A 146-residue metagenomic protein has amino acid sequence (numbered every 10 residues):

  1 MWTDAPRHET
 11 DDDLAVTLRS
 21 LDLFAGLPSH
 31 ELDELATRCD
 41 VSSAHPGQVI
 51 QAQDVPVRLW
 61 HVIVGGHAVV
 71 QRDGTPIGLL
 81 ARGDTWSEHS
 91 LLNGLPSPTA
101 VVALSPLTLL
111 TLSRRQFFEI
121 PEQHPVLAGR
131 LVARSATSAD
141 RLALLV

Functional and structural regions predicted by a protein language model:
M1-V146: Cytosolic regulatory regions built on CNB/CRP/Popeye-like sensor folds
